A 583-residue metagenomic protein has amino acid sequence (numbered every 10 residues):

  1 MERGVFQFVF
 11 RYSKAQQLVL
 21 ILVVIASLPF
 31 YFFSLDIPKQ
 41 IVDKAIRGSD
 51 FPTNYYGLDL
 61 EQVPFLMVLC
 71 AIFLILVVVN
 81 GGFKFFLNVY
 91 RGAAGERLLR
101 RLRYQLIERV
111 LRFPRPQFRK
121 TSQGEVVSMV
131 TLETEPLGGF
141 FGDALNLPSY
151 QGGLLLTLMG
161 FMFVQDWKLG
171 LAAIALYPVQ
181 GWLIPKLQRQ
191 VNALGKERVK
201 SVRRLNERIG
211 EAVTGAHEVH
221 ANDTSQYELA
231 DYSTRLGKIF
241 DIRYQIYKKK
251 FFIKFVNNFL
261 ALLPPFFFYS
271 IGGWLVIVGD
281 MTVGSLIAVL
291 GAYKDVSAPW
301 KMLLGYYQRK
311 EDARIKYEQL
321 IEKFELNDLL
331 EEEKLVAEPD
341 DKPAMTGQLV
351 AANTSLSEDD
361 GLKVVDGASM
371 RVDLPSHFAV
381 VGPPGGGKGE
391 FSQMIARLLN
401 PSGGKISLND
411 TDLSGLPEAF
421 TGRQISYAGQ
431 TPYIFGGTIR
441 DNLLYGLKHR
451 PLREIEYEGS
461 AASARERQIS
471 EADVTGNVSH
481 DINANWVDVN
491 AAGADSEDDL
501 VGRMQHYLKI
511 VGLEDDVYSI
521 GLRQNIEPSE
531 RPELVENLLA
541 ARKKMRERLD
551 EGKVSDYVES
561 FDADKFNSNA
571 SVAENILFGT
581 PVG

Functional and structural regions predicted by a protein language model:
M1-S34, A45-F73, V79, F83 (+13 more regions): Membrane-integrated ABC transporters
Q7-K14, R115-P116, L132-F141, L145 (+10 more regions): An intracellular "coupling" helix at the cytosolic face of ABC transporter transmembrane type-1 domains
Q17-S27, N146-E197, S270-M281: Transmembrane helices of ABC transporter permease
S49, E96, Y104-S128, L132-T134 (+4 more regions): Short intracellular "coupling" helices and adjacent cytoplasmic loop segments at the cytosolic face of multi-pass
F73-N80, Y177-I184, K250-P264, S270 (+1 more regions): Hydrophobic alpha-helical segments in the permease module
A221-T224, K248, D295-E325: Cytosolic ends of transmembrane helices, especially the final helix of ABC transmembrane type-1 domains
F324-S376: Primarily ABC-family ATPase nucleotide-binding module
I395-A396: Helix-to-loop junction immediately C-terminal to a conserved catalytic motif
